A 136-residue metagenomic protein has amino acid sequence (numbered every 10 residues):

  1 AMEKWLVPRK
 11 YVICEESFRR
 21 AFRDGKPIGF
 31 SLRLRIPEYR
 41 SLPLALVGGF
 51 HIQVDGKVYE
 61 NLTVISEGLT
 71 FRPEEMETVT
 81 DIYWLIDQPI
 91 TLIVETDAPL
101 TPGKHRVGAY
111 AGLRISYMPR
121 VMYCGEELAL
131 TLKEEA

Functional and structural regions predicted by a protein language model:
A1-A136: Terminal leader/tail segments of proteins
